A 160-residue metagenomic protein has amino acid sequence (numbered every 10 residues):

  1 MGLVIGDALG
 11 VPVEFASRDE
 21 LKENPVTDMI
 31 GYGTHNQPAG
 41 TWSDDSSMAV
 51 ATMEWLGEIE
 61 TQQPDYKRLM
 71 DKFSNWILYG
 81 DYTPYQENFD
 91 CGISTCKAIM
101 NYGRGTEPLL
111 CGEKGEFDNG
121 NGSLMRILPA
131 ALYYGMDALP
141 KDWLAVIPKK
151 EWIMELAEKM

Functional and structural regions predicted by a protein language model:
M1-M160: Structured, active/binding-site neighborhoods that engage oxygen-rich ligands
